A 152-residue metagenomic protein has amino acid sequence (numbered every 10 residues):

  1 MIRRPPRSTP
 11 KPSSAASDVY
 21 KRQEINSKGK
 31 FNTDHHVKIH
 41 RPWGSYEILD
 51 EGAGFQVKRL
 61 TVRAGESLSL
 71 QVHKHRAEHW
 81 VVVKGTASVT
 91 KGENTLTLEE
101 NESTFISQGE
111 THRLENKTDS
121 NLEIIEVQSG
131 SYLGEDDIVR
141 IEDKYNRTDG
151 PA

Functional and structural regions predicted by a protein language model:
M1-A16, Y20: Single conserved hydrophobic/aromatic residue that forms the stacking wall/gate of nucleotide- or nucleobase-binding
S14-D18, Q108-I138: Ligand-binding loop in jelly-roll beta-barrel domains
D18-R59, R63-A64, I138-A152: A short, N-terminal "cap"/entry segment at the start of jelly-roll beta-barrel domains of the cupin/DSBH fold
L49-D50, T86, R113: A structural signal for the main folded, soluble domain(s) of proteins
R59-L60, L68-K74, V81, E115-N116: Short histidine-centered beta-strand/loop micro-motifs that create catalytic or ligand/metal-coordination sites
H75-S88, G92-E93: Glycine- and acidic-residue-biased ligand/ion/polar-headgroup-sensing regions
E93-T111: Short acidic-glycine-tyrosine-enriched beta hairpin
